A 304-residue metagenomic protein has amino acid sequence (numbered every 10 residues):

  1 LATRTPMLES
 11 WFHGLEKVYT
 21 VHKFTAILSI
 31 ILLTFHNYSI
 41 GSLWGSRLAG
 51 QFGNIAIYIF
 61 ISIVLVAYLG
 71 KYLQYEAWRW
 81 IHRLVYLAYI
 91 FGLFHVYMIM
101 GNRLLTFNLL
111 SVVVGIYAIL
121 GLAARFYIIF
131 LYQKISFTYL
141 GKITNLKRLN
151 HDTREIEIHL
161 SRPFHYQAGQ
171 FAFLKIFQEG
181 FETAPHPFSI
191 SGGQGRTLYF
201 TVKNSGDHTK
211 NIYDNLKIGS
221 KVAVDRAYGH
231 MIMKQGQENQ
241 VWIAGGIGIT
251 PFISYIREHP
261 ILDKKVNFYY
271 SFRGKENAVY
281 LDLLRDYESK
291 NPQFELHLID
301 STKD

Functional and structural regions predicted by a protein language model:
A2-L15: Membrane-helix interface/capping segments
E16, T20-R125, R196, S205-D304: FNR/FR-type flavoprotein reductase catalytic core
N108-G115, L122-R148: Canonical alpha-helical transmembrane segment with a positive-inside/aromatic-interface signature
Q133-A223, F272-G274, R285, D300-K303: Ferredoxin-reductase
